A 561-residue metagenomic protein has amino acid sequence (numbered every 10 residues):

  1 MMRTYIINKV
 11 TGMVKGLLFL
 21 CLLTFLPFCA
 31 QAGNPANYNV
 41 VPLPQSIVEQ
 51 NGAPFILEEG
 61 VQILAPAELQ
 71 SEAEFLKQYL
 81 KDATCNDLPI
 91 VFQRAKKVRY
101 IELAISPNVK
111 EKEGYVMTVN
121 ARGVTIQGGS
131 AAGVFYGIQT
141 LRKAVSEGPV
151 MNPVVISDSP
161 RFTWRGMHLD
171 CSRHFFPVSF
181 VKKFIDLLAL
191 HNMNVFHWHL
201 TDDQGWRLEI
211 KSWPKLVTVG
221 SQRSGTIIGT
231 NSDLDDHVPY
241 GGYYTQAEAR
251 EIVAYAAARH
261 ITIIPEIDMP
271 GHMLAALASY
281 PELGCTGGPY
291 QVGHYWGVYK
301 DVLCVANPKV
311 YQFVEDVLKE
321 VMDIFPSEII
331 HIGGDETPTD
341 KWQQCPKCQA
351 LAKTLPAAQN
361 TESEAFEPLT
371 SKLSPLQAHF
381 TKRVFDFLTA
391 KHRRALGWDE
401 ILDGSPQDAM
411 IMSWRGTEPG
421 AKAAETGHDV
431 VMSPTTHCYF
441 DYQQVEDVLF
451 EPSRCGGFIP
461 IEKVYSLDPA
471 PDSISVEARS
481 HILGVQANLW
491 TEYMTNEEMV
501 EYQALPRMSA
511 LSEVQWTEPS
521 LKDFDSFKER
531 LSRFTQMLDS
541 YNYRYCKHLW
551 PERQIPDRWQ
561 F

Functional and structural regions predicted by a protein language model:
M2-L18: Bacterial N-terminal signal peptides that target proteins for export
K15-P27: Bacterial N-terminal signal peptides
G33-W164, M499, Q515-N542: Contiguous, structured surface segment used for ligand recognition
S71-E72, F175-P177, D203-E209, P270-A276 (+6 more regions): Flexible loop/turn segments at secondary-structure boundaries
V109-Q312, D316-I329, R383, F387 (+1 more regions): Feature activates predominantly on carbohydrate-active enzymes
A276, P281-E282, Q291-H294, V298-D408 (+1 more regions): Active-site neighborhood of glycoside hydrolase catalytic domains
A395-E400, S405-A409, R415-F561: Flexible, acidic glycine-rich loops studded with aromatic residues
